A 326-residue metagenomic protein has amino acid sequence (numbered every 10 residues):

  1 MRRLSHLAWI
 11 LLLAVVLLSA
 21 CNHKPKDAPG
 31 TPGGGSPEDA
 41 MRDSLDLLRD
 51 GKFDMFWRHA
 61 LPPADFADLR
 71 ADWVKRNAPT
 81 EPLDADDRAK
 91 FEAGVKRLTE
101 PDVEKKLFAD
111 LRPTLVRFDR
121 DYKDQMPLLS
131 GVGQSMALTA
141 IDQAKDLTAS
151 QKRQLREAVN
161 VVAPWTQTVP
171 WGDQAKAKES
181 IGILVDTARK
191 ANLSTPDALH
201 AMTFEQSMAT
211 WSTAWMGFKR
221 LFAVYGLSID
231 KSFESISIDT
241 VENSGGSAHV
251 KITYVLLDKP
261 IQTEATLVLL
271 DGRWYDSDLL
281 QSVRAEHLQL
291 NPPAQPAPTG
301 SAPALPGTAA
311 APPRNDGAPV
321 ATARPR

Functional and structural regions predicted by a protein language model:
M1-W9: Bacterial N-terminal signal peptides that target proteins for export
L17-A20: C-terminal motif of bacterial Sec signal peptides marking the signal peptidase cleavage site
N22-K24: Bacterial signal peptide processing site
G35-G51, F56: Short, aromatic-enriched amphipathic alpha-helices that serve as compact interaction elements
K52-D65, K190, T195-A201: Short, well-ordered alpha-helical segments enriched in acidic and aromatic residues
P62-D84: Short, charge-rich amphipathic alpha-helical segments embedded in non-transmembrane helical bundles/solenoids
E100-H200, Q206, H249, P260-N291: Short beta-strand edge/turn micro-motifs at domain boundaries
A304-R326: Long, low-complexity, intrinsically disordered segments
